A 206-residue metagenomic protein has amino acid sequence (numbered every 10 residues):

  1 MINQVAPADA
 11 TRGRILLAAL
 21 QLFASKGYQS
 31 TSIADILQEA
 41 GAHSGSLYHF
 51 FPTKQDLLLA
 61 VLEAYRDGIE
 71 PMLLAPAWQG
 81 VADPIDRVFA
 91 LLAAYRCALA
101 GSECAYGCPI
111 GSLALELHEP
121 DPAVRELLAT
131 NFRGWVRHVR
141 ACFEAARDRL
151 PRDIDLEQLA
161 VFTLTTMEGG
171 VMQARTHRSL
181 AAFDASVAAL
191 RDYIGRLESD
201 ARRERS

Functional and structural regions predicted by a protein language model:
I2, R14, A18-D56, A60: Helix-turn-helix
A60, L74-Y106, R152, L156-T163: Hydrophobic alpha-helical connector segments
E63-I69: Short, basic, alpha-helical segments at the C-terminal edge of helix-turn-helix-like DNA-binding modules
G80, P120-P122, R133-L159, R196-S206: Hydrophobic alpha-helical bundle segments that form small-molecule/ligand-binding pockets
D86, E126-T130, A145-F162, R178-A181 (+1 more regions): All-alpha amphipathic helical-bundle segments outside canonical DNA-binding/catalytic cores that form hydrophobic
R87, S102-A123: Amphipathic alpha-helical segments used for helix-helix packing
A98, L164-A181, Y193-R202: Amphipathic C-terminal alpha-helical segment
Y106, G111, D153-Q173, A189-Y193: Hydrophobic alpha-helical segments that form the core of small-molecule binding pockets and/or dimer interfaces
